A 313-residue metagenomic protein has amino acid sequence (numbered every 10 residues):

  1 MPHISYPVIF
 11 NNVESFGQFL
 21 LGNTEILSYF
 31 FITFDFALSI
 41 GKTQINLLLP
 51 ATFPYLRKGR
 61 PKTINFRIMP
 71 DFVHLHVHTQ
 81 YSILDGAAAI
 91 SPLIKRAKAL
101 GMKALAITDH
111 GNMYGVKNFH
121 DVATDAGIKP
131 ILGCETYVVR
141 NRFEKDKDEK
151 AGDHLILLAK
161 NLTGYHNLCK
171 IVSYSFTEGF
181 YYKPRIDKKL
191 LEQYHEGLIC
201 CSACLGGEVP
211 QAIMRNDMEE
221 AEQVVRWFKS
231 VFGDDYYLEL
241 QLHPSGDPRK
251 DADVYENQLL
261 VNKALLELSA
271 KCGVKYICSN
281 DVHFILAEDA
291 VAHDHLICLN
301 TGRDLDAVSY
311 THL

Functional and structural regions predicted by a protein language model:
N11, F16, D35, F53-P54: Ser/Thr/Pro/Gly-rich low-complexity, intrinsically disordered segments
F19: Cationic, low-complexity basic patches in intrinsically disordered or flexible, solvent-exposed regions
Y29, N46-L47, Y55, I64-L313: Phosphodiester-processing cores and adjacent nucleic acid-binding clamps
